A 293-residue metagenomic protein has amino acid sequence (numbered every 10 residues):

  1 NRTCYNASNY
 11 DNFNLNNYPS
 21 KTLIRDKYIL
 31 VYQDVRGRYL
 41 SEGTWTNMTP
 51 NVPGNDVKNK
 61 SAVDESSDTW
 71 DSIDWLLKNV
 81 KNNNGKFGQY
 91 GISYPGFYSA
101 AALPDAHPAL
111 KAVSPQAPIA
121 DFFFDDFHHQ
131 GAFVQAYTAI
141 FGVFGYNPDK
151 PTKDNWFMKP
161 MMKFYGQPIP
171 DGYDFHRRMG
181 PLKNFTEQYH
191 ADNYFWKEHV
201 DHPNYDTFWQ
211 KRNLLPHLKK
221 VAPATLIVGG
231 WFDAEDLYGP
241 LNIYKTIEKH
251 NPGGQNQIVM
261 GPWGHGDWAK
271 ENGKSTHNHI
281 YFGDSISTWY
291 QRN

Functional and structural regions predicted by a protein language model:
N1-C4, T22, Y32, W75: Structural cue for short, hydrophobic secondary-structure segments
C4, S8, F13-N17, R25 (+4 more regions): Accessory cap/linker subdomain of secreted extracellular hydrolases
N6, V35-Y39, I119-A120, H265: Alpha/beta-hydrolase active-site loop signature
L23-E42: Conserved alpha/beta-hydrolase
T44-D64, D71-G88, S93: Gly/Ser-rich "nucleophile elbow"/oxyanion-hole loop immediately N-terminal to the catalytic nucleophile in hydrolases
L77, Y94-H107: Short glycine-enriched nucleophile-adjacent loop and the immediately C-terminal alpha-helix near the catalytic center
Q89-G91, Q116, V228: Short beta-strand immediately N-terminal to the catalytic nucleophile in serine-hydrolase-like folds
P108-K111, K150-K153, Y194-Q210, L214 (+2 more regions): Alpha/beta-hydrolase-fold serine-hydrolase catalytic core, especially in secreted/extracellular enzymes
